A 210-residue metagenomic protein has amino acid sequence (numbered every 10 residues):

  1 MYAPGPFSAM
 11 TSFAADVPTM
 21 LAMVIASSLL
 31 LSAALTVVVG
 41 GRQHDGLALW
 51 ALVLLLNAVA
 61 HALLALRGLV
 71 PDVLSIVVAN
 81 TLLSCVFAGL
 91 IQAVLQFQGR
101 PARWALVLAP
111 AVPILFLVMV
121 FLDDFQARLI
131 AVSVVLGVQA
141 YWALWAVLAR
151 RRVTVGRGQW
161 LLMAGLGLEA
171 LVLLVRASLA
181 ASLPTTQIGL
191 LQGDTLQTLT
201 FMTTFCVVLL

Functional and structural regions predicted by a protein language model:
Y2-L29: Hydrophobic transmembrane alpha-helical segments in integral membrane proteins
M10-P18, G193-T204: Short aromatic-rich membrane-water interface segments that cap or initiate transmembrane helices in multi-pass membrane
L30-L47, H61-T198, F205: Juxtamembrane segments at transmembrane-helix boundaries in multi-pass signal-transduction membrane proteins
T204-L210: Signal-transducing coiled-coil linker helices
